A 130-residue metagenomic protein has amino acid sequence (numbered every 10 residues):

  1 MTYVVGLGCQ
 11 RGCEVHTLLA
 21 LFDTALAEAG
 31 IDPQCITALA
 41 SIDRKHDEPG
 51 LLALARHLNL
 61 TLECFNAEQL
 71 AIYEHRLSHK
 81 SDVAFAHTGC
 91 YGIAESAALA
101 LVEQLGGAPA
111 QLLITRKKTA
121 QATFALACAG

Functional and structural regions predicted by a protein language model:
M1-T37, S41-D43, A127-G130: Conserved mixed alpha/beta catalytic, RNA-binding, or beta-rich assembly cores of soluble enzyme, regulatory
T2-V5, T37-A38, E63, P109-L113 (+1 more regions): Structural motif
C9, C90, A98: Functionally engaged cysteine thiol sites
L19, D23, L52, A94-A97: Predominant activation on well-ordered alpha-helical scaffold segments within soluble catalytic domains
A27, I31, S41, R56-E63 (+2 more regions): Generic secondary-structure signature for well-ordered alpha-helical cores
I42, E48-I93: Long, charge-dense
A94-A98, E103-G130: C-terminal edge-of-domain segments
